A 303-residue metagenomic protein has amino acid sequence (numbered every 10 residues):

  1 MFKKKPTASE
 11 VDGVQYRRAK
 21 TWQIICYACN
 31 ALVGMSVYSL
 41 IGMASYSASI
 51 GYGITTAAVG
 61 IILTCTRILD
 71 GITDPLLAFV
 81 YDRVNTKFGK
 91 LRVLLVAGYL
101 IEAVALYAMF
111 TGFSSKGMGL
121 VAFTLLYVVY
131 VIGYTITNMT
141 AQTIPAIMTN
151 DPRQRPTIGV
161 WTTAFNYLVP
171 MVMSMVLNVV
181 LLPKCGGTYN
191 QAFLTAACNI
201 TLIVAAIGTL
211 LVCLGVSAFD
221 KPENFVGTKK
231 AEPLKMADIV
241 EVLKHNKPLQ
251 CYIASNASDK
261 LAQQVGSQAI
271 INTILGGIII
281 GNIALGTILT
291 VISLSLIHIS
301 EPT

Functional and structural regions predicted by a protein language model:
F2-L296, S300: Membrane-embedded alpha-helical bundles of multi-pass transporters/translocases, especially carrier/permease families
